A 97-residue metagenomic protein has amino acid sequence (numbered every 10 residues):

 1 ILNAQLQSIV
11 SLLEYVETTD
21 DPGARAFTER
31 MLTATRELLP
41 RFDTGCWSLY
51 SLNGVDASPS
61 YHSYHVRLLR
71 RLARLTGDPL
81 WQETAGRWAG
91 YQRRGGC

Functional and structural regions predicted by a protein language model:
I1-V16, A57-A73: Well-ordered alpha-helical segments within folded domains of soluble proteins
L2, L6, P22-E29, P59 (+2 more regions): Non-membrane alpha-helical structural segments and their capping/turn regions in soluble enzymes
T18, H62-C97: Terminal, non-catalytic domain-edge segments
P22-W47, E83-C97: Long, well-ordered core segments of solenoidal/helical folds
A24, L38, F42-L72, D78: H/E-rich (His + Asp/Glu) clusters that bind or coordinate divalent metals
